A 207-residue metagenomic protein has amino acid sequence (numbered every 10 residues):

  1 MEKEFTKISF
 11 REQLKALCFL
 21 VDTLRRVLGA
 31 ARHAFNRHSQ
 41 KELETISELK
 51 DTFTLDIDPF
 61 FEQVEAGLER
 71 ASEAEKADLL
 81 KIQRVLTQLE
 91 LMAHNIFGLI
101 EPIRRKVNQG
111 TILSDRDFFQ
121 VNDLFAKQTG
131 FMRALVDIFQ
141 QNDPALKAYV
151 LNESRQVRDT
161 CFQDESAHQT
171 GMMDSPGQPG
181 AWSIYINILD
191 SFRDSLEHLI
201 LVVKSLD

Functional and structural regions predicted by a protein language model:
M1-D207: Cytosolic, long alpha-helical scaffolding segments
